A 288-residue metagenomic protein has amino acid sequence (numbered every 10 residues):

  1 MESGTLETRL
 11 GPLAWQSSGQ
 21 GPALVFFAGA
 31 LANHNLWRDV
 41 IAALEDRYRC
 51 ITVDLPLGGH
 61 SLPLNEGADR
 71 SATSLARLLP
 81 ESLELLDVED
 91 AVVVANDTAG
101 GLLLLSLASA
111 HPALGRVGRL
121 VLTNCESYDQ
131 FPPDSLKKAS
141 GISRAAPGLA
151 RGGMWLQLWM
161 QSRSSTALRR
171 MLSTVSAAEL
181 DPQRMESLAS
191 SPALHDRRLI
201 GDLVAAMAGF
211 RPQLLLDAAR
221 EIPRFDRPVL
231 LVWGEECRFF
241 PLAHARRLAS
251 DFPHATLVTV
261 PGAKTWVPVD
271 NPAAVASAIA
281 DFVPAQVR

Functional and structural regions predicted by a protein language model:
T8-S17: A short loop-to-beta-strand scaffold at the N-terminal edge of the catalytic core in hydrolase folds
Q16-L62: Conserved HGGG/HGGXW glycine-rich cap/lid loop of the alpha/beta-hydrolase fold
A30-L31, G58-V94, G101-D251, T259: Flexible "cap/lid" subdomain of the alpha/beta-hydrolase fold that forms the substrate-access gate
R38, L104-L105, A276: Short, hydrophobic alpha-helix immediately C-terminal to the catalytic nucleophile
A255-R288: Catalytic active-site module of serine/aspartate enzymes centered on a nucleophile-bearing elbow/loop
